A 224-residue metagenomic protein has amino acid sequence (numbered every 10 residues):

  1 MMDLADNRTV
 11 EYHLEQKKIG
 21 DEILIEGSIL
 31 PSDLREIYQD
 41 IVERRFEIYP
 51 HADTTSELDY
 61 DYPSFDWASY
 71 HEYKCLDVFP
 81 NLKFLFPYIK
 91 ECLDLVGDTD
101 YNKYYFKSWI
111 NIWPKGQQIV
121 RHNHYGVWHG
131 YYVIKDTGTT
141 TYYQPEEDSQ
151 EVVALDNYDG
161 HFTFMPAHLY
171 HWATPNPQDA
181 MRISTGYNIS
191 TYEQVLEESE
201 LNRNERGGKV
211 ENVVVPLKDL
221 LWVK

Functional and structural regions predicted by a protein language model:
M1-K18, G208-K224: Fe(II)/2-oxoglutarate
M2-G97, Q118: Non-heme Fe(II)/2-oxoglutarate
T9, E36, R45-F46, N123 (+2 more regions): Positively charged, low-complexity intrinsically disordered regions
K18, I25, S184, E205-R206: Intrinsically disordered, low-complexity segments enriched in small/polar residues
Y49-A52, V133-D136, I189-Y192, G208-P216: Glycine-rich loops and low-complexity Gly/Arg-rich segments that provide flexible linkers or classic glycine-based
D66-P80, S108-W109, W128-V133, R206-V214: Short N-terminal helix-initiation segments at or just after the protein's N-terminus
V78-L82, N123, Q178: Aromatic-acidic/polar surface patches that form glycan- and anion
Y101-T174, A180-S184, N188-R203: Catalytic core of non-heme Fe(II) oxygenases with the double-stranded beta-helix
